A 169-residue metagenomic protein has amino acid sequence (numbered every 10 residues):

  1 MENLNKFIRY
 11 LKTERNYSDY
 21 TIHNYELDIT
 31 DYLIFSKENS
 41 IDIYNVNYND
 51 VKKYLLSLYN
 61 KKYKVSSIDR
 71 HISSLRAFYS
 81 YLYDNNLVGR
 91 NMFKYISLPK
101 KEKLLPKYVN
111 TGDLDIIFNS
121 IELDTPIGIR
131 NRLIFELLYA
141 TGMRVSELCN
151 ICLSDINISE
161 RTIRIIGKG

Functional and structural regions predicted by a protein language model:
M1-G169: Conserved catalytic core of the tyrosine transesterase superfamily
